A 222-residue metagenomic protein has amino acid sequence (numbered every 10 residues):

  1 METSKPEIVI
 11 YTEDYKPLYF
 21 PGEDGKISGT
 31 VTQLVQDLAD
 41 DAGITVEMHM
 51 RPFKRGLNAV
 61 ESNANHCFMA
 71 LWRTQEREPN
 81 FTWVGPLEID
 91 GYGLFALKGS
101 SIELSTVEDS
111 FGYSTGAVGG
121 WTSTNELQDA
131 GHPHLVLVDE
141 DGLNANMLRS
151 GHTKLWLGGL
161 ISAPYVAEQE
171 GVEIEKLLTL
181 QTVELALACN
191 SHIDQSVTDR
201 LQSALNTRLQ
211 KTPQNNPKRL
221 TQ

Functional and structural regions predicted by a protein language model:
E2-W72, P79, A117: Extracytoplasmic small-molecule ligand-binding "clamshell" domains of the periplasmic binding protein/Venus flytrap
I8-E13, W83-S105, G119, L187-S191: Hydrophobic/proline-rich hinge and linker segments of small-molecule sensing/allosteric domains, predominantly
T12-D14, D90-G93, E168-N206: Periplasmic-binding protein-like
G29-D41, F111-S114, W121, L187-Q222: Extended ligand-binding regions for polar small-molecule ligands
T45-P52, A117, P133-D141, M147 (+1 more regions): Short beta-strand-to-loop elements that line the ligand-binding cleft of bilobed periplasmic-binding protein-like
H49-M50, K54-H66, T82, G142-L157 (+2 more regions): Short helices/loops that flank or line small-molecule/ion binding pockets
N58, L71-N80, K154-Q181: A ligand-binding cleft/hinge motif common to bilobed small-molecule-binding domains
A96-S114, T198-D199: Flexible hinge/capping segments at coil-to-helix
